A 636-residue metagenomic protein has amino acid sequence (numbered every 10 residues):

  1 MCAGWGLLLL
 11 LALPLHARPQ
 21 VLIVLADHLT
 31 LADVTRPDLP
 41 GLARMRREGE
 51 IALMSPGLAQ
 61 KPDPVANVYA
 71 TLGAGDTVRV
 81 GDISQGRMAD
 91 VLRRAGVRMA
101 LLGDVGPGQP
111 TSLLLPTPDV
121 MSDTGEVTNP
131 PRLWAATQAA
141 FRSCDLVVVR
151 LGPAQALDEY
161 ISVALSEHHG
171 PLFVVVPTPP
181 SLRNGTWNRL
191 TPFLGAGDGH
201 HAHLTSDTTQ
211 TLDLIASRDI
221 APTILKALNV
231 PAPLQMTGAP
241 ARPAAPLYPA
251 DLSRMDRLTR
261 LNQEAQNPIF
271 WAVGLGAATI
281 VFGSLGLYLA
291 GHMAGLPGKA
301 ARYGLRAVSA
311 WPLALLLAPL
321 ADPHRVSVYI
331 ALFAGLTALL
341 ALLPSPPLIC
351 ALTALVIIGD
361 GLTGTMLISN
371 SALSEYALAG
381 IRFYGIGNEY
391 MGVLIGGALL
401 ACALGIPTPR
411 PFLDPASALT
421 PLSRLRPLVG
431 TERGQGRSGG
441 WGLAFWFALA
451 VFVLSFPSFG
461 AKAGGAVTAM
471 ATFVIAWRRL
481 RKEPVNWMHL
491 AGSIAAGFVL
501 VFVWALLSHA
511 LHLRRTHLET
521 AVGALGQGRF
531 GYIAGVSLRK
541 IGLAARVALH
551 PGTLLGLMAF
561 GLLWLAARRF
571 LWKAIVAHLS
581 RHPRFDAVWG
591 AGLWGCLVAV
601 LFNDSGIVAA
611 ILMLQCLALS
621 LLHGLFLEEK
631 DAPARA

Functional and structural regions predicted by a protein language model:
R18-N267: Soluble extramembrane regions of membrane proteins in the secretory/endomembrane system
S253-N267, I368-G392, G526-H550: Juxtamembrane membrane-water interface segments that cap and precede transmembrane helices
R254-A377, G392-A398, P407-P409: Core alpha-helical transmembrane segments of integral membrane proteins
A272-T279, R382-G405, Y532, L543-R569: Alpha-helical transmembrane segments at the extracellular/periplasmic loop-to-helix junctions of multi-pass membrane
I280-M293, A338-L343, L400-P409, A476-R478 (+3 more regions): Alpha-helical transmembrane segments
P319-H324, L454-A463, L601-V608: Membrane-interface helix caps and helix-loop-helix hairpins in membrane proteins
S345-I349, S438-W441, K482-A495: Membrane-interfacial entry segments at the cytosolic side of transmembrane helices
A450, W487-A636: Long, compositionally biased intrinsically disordered regions
